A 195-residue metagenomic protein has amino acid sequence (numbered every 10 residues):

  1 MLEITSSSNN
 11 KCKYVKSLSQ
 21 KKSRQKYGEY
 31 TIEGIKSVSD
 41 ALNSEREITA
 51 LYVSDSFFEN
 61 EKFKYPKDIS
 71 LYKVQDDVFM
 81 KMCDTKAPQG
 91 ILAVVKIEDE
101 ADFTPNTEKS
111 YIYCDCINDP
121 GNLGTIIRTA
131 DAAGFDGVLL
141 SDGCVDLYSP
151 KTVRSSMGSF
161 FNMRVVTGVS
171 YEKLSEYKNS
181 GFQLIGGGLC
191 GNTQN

Functional and structural regions predicted by a protein language model:
M1-E59, C144-V145: Boundary-proximal intrinsically disordered activation/regulatory segments immediately upstream of a helical core
L2-S6, Y72-Q75, R164-K173: Short acidic-hydrophobic, aromatic-tinged amphipathic segments that line or gate anion-handling sites
K26-E29, E47-A50, D68-I69, G137-V138 (+1 more regions): Short active-site oxyanion
N43, F103-G191: RNA substrate-binding interface of SAM-dependent RNA methyltransferases
S56-F63, N192: Short, charged/polar "capping" segments at the starts of alpha-helices and the immediately preceding loops
N60-K67, F103-N106: Short loop/helix-cap segments at secondary-structure boundaries that form the rim of catalytic
P66-K96: Glycine/small-residue-rich loop that forms an oxyanion/phosphate-binding "nest" at active or ligand-binding sites
V94-N106, N195: Glycine-/acidic-rich phosphate or pyrophosphate-binding loops and their flanking alpha/beta elements
